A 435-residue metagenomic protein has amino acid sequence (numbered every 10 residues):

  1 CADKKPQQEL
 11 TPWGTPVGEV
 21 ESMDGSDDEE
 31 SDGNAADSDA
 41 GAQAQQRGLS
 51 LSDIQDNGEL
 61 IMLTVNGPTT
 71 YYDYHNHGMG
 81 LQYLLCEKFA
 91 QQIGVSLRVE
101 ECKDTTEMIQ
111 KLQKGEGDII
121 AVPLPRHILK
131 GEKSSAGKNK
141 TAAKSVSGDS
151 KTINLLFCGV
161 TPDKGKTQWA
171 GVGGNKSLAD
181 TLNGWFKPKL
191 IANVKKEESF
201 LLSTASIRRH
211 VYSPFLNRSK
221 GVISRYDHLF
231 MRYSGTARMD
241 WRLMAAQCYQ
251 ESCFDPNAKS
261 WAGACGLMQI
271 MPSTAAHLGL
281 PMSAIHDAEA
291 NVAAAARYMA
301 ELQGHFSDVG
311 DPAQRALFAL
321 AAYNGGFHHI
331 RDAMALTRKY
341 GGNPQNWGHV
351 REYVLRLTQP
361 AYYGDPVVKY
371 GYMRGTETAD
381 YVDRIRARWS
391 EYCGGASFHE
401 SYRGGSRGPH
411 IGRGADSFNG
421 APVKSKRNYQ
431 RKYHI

Functional and structural regions predicted by a protein language model:
C1-K4: Bacterial signal peptide processing site
Q7-L124, L182, F230: Extracytoplasmic small-molecule ligand-binding "clamshell" domains of the periplasmic binding protein/Venus flytrap
S38, N183-V222, R338, W389 (+1 more regions): Ligand-binding clefts/hinges and TM-proximal coupling segments of bilobed small-molecule sensing domains
A44-R47, S52-D53, T69, M79 (+6 more regions): Acidic, polar ligand-binding/catalytic clefts
T167-G171, L317-E391: Catalytic and substrate-binding regions of cell-wall glycan-acting enzymes that process beta-1,4-linked
A205-F254, E289-V292, F306-G310, R403: Export/targeting segments at the very N-terminus of extracytoplasmic proteins
N257-S283, A290-E301, I385: Substrate-binding/active-site groove segments that recognize and process beta-1,4-linked N-acetyl-hexosamine
E377-I435: Low-complexity, Gly/Ser/Thr/Pro-rich intrinsically disordered linker/tail segments
